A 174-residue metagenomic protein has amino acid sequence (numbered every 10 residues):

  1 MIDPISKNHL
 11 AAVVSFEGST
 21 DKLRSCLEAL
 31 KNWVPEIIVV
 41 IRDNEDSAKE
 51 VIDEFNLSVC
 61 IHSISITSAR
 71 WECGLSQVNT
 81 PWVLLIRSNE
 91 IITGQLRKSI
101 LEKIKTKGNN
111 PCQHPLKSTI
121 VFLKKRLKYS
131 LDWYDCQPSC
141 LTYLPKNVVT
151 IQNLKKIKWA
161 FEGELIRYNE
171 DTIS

Functional and structural regions predicted by a protein language model:
M1-A29: N-proximal low-complexity "stem/linker" segments adjacent to membrane-targeting elements
V13-S15, V39-I41, R87: Conserved beta-strand segments of the P-loop GTPase G domain that flank and frequently precede/overlap
T20, R24, E45-D46, T67-S68 (+1 more regions): Structural motif corresponding to alpha-helix initiation and N-cap regions
L27-H62: Acidic donor-binding segment of Leloir-type glycosyltransferases
K49-I52, T67-N79: Short, conserved alpha-helix that lines the donor NDP-sugar binding/gating region of sugar-transfer enzymes
H62, I86-S88: Catalytic metal- and UDP-sugar-binding loop of GT-A-like glycosyltransferases, i.e., residues flanking the conserved
S68-L75, I86, T93-S174: Catalytic-site signature of metal-activated, phosphate-bearing donor transferases, centered on the GT-A/GT-A-like
V83: Short aromatic/hydrophobic "clamp" motif used to bind/position activated sugar donors
